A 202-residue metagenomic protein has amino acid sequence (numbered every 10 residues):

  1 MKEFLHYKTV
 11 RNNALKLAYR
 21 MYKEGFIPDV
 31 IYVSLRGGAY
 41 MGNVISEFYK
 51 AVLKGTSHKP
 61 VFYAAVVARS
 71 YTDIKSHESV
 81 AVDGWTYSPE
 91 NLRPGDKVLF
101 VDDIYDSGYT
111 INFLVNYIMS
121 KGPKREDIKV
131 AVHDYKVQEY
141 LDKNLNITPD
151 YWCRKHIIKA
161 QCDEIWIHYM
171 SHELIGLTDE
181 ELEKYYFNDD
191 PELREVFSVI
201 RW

Functional and structural regions predicted by a protein language model:
M1-I27: Active-site-facing substrate-recognition patch
K23-G25, Y49-H58, Y87-E90, M119-R125: Alpha-helix termini
F26-L35: Short glycine-rich phosphate-binding loop at a beta-alpha junction
I27-P28, R93-K97, R125-D127: A general structural motif
K54-V98, D106-N116: Short, glycine/charge-rich flexible loops or terminal/linker lids adjacent to PRPP-binding catalytic cores
A65, F100, V130-V132: Structural beta-sheet core signal
N116-W202: PRPP-dependent phosphoribosyltransferase catalytic core
